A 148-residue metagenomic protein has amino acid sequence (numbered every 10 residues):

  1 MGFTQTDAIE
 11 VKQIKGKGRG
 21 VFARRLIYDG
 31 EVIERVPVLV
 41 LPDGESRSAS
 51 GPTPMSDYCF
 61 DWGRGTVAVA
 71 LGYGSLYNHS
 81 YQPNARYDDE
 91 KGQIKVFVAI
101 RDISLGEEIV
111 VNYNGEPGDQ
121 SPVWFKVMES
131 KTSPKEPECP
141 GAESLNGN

Functional and structural regions predicted by a protein language model:
M1-N148: Conserved catalytic SET/PR domain of SAM-dependent protein methyltransferases, capturing the structural core that binds
